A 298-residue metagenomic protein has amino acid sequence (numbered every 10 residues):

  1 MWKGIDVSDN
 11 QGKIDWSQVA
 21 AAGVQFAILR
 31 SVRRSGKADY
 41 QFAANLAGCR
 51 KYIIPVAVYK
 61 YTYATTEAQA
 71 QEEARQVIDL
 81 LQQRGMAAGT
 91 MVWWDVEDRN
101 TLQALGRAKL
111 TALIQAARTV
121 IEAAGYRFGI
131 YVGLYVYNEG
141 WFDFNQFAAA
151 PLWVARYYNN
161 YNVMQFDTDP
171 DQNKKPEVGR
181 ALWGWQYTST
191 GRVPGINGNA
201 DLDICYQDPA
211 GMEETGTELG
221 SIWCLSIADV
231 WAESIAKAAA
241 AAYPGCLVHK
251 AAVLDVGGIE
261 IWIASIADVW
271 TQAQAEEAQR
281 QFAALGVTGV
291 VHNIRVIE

Functional and structural regions predicted by a protein language model:
M1-Q25, L29-A116, E122-A124: Substrate-binding cleft of extracellular glycoside hydrolase catalytic domains
M1-S17, F144-E218: Functionally critical loop-and-helix segments that line ligand-binding/catalytic clefts of soluble enzyme domains
I5-N10, L29-R33, Y59-A64, W94-R99 (+6 more regions): Active-site-proximal beta-strand/loop segments in catalytic clefts of secreted hydrolases
K37-D39, N162-T168, G257-G258: Short, charged, surface-exposed secondary-structure boundary motifs
R50, E122, V178, A242 (+1 more regions): Anion (oxyanion) recognition and catalysis
V56, R127-G129, L152, G245-C246 (+1 more regions): Hydrophobic anchor at the start of a short beta-strand that flanks the dinucleotide cofactor-binding loop
G89-D171: Catalytic domains of cell-wall/extracellular-matrix polysaccharide-remodeling enzymes, centered on de-N-acetylation
G216-E298: Acidic/polar low-complexity segments and flexible, solvent-exposed patches
